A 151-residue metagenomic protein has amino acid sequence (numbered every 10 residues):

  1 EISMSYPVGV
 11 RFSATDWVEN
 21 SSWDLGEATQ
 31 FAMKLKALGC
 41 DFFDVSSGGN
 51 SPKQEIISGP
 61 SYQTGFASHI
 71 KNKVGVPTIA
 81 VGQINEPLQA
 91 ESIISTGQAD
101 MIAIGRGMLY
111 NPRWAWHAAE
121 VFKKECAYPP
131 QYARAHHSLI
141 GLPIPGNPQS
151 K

Functional and structural regions predicted by a protein language model:
E1-K151: Flavin-dependent oxidoreductase catalytic cores
